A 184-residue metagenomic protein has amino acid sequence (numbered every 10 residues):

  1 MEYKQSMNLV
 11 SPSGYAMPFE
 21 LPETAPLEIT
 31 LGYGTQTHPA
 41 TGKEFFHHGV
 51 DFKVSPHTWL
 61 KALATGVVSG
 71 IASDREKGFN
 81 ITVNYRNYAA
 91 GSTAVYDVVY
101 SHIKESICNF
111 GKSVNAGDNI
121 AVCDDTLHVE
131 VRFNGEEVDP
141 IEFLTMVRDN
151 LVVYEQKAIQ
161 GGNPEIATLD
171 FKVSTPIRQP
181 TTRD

Functional and structural regions predicted by a protein language model:
M1-F79, N115-A116, I159-D184: Surface-exposed, glycine-biased beta-strand/turn segments
T30, K53, S101, E130 (+1 more regions): Residues in well-ordered beta-strands of folded domains
G32, I103-S106, F143, V147: Small disulfide-bonded, cysteine-rich extracellular recognition modules and tandem repeats
F45-H48, A62-I107, D125-V131: Zn2+-dependent peptidoglycan hydrolase active-site motif and core
S55-T58, I103-G111: Gly/Ser-rich catalytic serine loop of serine hydrolases
F79-Y85, F110-F171, P176: Conserved, short, structured surface segments that act as functional micro-motifs
